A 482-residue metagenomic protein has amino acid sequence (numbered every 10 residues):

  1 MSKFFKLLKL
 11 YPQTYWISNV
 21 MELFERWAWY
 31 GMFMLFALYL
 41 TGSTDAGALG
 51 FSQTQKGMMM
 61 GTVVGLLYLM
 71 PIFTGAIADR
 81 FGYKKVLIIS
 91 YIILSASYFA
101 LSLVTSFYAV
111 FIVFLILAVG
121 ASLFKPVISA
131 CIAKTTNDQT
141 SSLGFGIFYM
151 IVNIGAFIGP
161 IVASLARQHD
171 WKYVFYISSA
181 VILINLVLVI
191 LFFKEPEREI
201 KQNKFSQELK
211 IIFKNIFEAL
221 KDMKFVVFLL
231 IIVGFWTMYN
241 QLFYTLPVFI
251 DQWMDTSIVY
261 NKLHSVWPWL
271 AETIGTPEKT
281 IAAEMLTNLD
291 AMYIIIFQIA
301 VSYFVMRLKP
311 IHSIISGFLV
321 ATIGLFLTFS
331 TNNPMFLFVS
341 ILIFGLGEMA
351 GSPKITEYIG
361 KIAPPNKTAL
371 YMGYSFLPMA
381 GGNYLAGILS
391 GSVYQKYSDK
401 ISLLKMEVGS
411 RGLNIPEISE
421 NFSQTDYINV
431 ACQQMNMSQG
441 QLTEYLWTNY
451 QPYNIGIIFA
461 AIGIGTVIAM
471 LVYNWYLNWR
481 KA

Functional and structural regions predicted by a protein language model:
M1-P12, I200-L230, T256, K262-L263: Juxtamembrane intracellular "pre-TM" segments in multi-pass secondary transporters
M34-Q55, Y244-A282: Short amphipathic helix-loop junctions that connect adjacent transmembrane helices in Major Facilitator Superfamily/SLC
M58-A76, N288-V301, G381: Central cavity-lining transmembrane alpha-helices of secondary-active solute carriers, predominantly the Major
I92-S106, L319-N332: C-terminal ends and interior cores of transmembrane alpha-helices in multi-pass membrane transporters/permeases
L123-N137, A350-P364: Intracellular juxtamembrane helix-capping segments at the cytosolic ends of symmetry-related transmembrane helices
S142-R167, V181-N185, S375-S390: Glycine-rich segments within core transmembrane alpha-helices of 12-TM secondary carriers
K172-L191, M406-G412, Y450-V472: Symmetry-related core transmembrane helices of the 12-TM Major Facilitator Superfamily/SLC fold
